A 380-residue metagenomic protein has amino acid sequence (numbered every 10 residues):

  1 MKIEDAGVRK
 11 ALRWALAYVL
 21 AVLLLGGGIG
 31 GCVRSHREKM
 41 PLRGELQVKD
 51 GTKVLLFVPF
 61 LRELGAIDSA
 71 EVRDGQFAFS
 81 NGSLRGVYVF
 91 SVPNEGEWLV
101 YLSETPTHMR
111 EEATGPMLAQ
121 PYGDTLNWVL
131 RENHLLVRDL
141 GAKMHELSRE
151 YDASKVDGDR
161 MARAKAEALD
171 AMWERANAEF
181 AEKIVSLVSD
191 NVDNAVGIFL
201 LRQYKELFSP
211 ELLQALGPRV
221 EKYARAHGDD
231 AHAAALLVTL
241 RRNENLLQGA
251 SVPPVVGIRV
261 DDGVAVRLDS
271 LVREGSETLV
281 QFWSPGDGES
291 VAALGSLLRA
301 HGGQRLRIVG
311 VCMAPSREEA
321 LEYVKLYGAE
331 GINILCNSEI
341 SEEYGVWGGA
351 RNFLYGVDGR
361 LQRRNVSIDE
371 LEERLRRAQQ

Functional and structural regions predicted by a protein language model:
M1-G44: Bacterial Sec-dependent N-terminal signal peptides
C32-R175, E179: A non-transmembrane, solvent-exposed segment enriched in polar/low-complexity residues
A78, V266-R267, Q362: Generic structural signal for well-ordered beta-strand positions
A166-Q248: N-terminal targeting signals for export/organelle localization
G257-T278: A short beta-strand-turn-helix
G275-T278, W283-D287: Short pre-active-site segment immediately N-terminal to redox-active cysteine/selenocysteine motifs in thiol-based
G286-Y327, L335-E342: Structural microenvironment flanking redox-active thiols in thiol-disulfide oxidoreductases
Y327-A329, C336-Q379: Thiol/disulfide oxidoreductase modules built on the thioredoxin-like
